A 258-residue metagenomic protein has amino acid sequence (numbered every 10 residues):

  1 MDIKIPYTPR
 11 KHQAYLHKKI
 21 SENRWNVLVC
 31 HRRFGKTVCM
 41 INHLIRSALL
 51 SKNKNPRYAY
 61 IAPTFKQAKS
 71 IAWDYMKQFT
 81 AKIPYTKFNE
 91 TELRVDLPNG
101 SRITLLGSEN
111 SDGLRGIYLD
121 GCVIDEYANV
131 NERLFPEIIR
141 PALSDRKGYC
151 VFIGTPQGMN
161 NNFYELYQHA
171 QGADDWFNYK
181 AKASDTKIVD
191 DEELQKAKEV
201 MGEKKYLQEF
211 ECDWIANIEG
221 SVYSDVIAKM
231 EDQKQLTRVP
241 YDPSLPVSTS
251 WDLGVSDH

Functional and structural regions predicted by a protein language model:
M1-H258: Phosphate/NTP-binding elements of NTP-utilizing enzymes
